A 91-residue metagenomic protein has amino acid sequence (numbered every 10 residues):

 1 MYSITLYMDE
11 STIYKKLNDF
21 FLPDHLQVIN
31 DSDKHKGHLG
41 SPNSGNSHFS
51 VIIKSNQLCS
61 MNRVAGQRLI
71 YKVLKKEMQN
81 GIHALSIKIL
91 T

Functional and structural regions predicted by a protein language model:
Y2-T91: N-terminal, polar/charged subdomain of small-to-medium soluble alpha/beta proteins
